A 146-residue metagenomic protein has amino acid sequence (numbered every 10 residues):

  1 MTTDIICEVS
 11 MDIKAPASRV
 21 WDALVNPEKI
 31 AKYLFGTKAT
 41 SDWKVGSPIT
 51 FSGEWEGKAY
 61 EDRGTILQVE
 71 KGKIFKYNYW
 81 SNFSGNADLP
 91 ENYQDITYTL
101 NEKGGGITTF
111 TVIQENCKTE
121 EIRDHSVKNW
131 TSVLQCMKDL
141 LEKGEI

Functional and structural regions predicted by a protein language model:
M1-K38, V45: Hydrophobic ligand-binding cavity/cleft-lining segments
D4-S10, P48, E61, I74 (+2 more regions): Intrinsic-disorder/low-complexity, polar/charged segments enriched in Ser/Thr/Lys/Arg/Asp/Glu/Gln
M11, R63-Q68, Q94-E102: Hydrophobic/aromatic beta-strand elements that line small-molecule binding cavities or substrate pockets in beta-rich
P16, E56, K71-G72, K103-G106: Short strand-connecting beta-turns/loops that link adjacent beta-strands
V20-W21, I30, I49-F51, I66 (+4 more regions): Hydrophobic pocket/interface hotspot
K38, E115, L140-I146: Short, highly charged C-terminal tails/helix-capping segments
S41-N82: Glycine-rich portal/gate segments that line the openings of hydrophobic small-molecule binding cavities
S84-T131: Beta-strand/loop substructures that line and gate deep hydrophobic ligand-binding cavities in soluble
